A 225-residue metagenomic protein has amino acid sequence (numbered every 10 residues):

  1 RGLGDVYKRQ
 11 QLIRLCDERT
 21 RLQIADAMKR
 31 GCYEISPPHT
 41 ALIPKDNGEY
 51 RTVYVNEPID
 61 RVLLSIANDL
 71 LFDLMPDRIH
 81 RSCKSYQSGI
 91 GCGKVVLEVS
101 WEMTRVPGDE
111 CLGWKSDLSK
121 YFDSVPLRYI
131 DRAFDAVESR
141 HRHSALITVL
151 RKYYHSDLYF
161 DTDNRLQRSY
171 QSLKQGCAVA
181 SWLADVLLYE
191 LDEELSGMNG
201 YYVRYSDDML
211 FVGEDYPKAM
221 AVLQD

Functional and structural regions predicted by a protein language model:
G2-Y7: Short, small-residue-biased leader/transition segments that mark boundaries at the very start of proteins
L12-L22, A27: N-terminal accessory alpha/beta regions
R14, E49-E57, R61, S85 (+4 more regions): Short, charged/polar micro-motifs that form catalytic or ligand-binding hotspots
A27-G48, I147-D163: Reverse-transcriptase-like RNA-dependent polymerase core
Y50-H80, S169-G197: Conserved pre-motif C helix in the palm subdomain of viral-like polymerases
L64, N68-P126: Active-site-proximal segment of RNA-dependent polymerases
E102-S206, L210-D225: Conserved polymerase palm-domain catalytic core
